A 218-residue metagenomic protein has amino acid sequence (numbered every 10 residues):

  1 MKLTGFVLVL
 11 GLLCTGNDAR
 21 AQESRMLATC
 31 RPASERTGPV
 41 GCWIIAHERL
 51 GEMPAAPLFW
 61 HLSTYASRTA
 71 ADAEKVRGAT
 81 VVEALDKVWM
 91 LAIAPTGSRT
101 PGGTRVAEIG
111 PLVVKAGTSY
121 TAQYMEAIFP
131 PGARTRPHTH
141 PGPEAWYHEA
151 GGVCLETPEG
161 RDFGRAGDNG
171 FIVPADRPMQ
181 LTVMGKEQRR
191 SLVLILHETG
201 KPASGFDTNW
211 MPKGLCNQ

Functional and structural regions predicted by a protein language model:
T4-T15: Bacterial N-terminal signal peptides
N17-A21: Sec/Tat signal peptide C-region and signal peptidase I cleavage site
Q22-K87: Solvent-exposed N-terminal domain segments of exported/luminal and surface proteins
A33-S34, S63-A71, G117, F129 (+1 more regions): Short acidic-glycine-tyrosine-enriched beta hairpin
P39-H47, A55-Y65, K87, L91-A133 (+2 more regions): A short glycine-rich, His/Asp/Glu-containing loop-to-beta-strand
E83-V88, C154, P174-A203: Ligand-binding loop in jelly-roll beta-barrel domains
E126-P130, T139-L155, I195-L196: Short, conserved beta-strand element in jelly-roll/cupin
S204-Q218: Short, low-complexity, Pro/Ser/Thr/Gly-rich segments in the mature regions of secreted, periplasmic
